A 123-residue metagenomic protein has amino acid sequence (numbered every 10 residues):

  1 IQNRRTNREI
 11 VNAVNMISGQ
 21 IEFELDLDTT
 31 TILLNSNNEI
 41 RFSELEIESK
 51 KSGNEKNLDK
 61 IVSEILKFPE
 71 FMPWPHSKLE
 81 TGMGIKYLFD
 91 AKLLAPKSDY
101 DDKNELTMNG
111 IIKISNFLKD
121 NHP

Functional and structural regions predicted by a protein language model:
I1-P123: Phosphate-end processing signature that detects enzymes handling 5′-triphosphorylated RNA and polyphosphate
